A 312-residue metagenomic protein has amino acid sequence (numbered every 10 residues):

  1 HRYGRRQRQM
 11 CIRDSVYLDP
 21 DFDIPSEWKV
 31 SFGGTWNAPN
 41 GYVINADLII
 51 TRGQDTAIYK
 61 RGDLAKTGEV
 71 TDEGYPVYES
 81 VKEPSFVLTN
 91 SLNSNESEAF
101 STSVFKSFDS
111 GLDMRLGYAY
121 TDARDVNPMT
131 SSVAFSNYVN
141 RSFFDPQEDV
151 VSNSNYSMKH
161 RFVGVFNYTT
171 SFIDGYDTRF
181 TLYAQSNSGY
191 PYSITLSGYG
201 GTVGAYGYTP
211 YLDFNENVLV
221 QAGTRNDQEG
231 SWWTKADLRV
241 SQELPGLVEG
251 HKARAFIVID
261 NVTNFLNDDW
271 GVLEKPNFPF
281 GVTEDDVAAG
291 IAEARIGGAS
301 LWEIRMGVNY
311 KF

Functional and structural regions predicted by a protein language model:
H1-I12: Single conserved hydrophobic/aromatic residue that forms the stacking wall/gate of nucleotide- or nucleobase-binding
R13-L18, V81-T89, F144-V150, V218-R225 (+1 more regions): Extracytoplasmic loops and strand-loop junctions of Gram-negative outer membrane beta-barrel proteins
L18, W28-F32, E98-T102, H160-F166 (+2 more regions): Hydrophobic, lipid-facing positions within transmembrane beta-strands of outer-membrane proteins
P20-S26, E83, S91-E96, S154-H160 (+2 more regions): Short sequence motifs at beta-strands and strand-loop junctions characteristic of Gram-negative outer-membrane
P25-Q54: P-loop NTPase catalytic cores that bind/hydrolyze ATP
W36, K106, Y168-T170, Q242-L244 (+1 more regions): Residue-level signature of outer-membrane beta-barrel architecture
N45-Y190: Gram-negative outer-membrane beta-barrel transporters
I173-L219, G230-K235, S241-F312: C-terminal beta-signal and adjacent terminal beta-strands/loops of Gram-negative outer-membrane beta-barrel proteins
